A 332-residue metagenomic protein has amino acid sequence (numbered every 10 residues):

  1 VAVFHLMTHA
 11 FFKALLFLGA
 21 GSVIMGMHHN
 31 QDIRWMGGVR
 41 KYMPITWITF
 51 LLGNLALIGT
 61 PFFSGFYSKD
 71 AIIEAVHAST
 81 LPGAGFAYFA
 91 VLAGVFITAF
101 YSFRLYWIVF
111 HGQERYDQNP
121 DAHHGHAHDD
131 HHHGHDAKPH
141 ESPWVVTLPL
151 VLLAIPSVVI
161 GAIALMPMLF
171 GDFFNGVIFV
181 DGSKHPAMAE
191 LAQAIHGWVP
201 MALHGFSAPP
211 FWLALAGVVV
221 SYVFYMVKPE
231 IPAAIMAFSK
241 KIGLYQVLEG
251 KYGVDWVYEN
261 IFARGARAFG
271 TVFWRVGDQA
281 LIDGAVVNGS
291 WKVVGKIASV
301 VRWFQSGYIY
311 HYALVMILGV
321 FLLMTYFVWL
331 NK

Functional and structural regions predicted by a protein language model:
V1-I33: Alpha-helical multi-pass transmembrane bundles of energy-transducing inner-membrane proteins
V1-V3, H77-A87, V328-K332: Helix-coil boundary and interhelical linker segments in multi-pass alpha-helical membrane proteins
K13, F17, G85-H135, L213-M236: Predominantly late transmembrane helices and immediately cytosolic-facing juxtamembrane segments
M27-F63, F86-G94, P120-I160, G243-L248: Interfacial and helix-entry/exit segments of alpha-helical transmembrane bundles in multi-pass inner-membrane proteins
V39-P82, H111-H131, F173-A192: Flexible glycine/proline-rich, aromatic-decorated loop/lid segments
L55-A71, L153-F173, F262, A268-F269: Alpha-helical transmembrane segments and their membrane-interface junctions in multi-pass membrane proteins
Y116, H123-V218: Hard-cation-handling environments
M166-W212, V223-K332: Aromatic-capped, Gly/Pro-kinked transmembrane alpha-helices
